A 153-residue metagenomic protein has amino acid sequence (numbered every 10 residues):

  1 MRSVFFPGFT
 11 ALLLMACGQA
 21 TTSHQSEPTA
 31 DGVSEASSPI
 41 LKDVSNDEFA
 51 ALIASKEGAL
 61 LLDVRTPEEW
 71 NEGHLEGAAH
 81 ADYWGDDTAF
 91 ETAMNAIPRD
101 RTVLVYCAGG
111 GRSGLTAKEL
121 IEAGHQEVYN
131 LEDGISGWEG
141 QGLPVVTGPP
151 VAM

Functional and structural regions predicted by a protein language model:
R2-G8, C17-A59, N71-T102, G111-M153: Rhodanese-like catalytic fold shared by cysteine-dependent sulfurtransferases and DSP/PTP-type phosphatases
V64-E69: Short, polar loop motifs at secondary-structure junctions
V105-C107: Short, surface-exposed ligand- or partner-binding patches at beta-edge/loop junctions that are enriched in aromatics
